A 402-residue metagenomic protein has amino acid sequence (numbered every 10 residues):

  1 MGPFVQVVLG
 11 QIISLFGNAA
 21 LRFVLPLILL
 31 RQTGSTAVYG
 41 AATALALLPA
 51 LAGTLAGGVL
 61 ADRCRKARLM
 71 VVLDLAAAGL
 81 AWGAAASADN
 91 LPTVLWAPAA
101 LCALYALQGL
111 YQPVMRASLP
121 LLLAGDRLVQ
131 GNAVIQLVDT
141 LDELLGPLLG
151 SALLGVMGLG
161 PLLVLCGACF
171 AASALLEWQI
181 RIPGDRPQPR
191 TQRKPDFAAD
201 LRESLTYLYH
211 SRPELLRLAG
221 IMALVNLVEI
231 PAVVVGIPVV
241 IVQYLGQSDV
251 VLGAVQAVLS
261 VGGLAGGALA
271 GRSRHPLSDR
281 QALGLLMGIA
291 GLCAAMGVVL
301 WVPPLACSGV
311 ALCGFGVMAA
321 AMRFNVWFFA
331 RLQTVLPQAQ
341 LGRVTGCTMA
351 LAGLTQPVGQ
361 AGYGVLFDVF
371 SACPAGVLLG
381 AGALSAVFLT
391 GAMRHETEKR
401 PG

Functional and structural regions predicted by a protein language model:
M1-F4, P183-G220: Juxtamembrane intracellular "pre-TM" segments in multi-pass secondary transporters
P3-Q11, M70, A97, E214-A219 (+2 more regions): Hydrophobic alpha-helix/TM-entry signal in multi-pass membrane transporters
Q6-R22, A46-V59, R65-A77, W96-G155 (+4 more regions): Substrate-agnostic recognition of the 12-TM MFS/MFS-like secondary transporter fold
L21-V24, T33-T43, A133, D249-Q256 (+1 more regions): Small-residue hotspots at the loop-to-helix junctions and early N-terminal turns of transmembrane alpha-helices
F23-V24, M157-V164, R202, T206-A265: A single, central transmembrane helix in multi-pass transporters
P26-Q32, A85-D89, L145-L165, Q243-Y244 (+1 more regions): Transmembrane alpha-helix termini and helix-breaking/packing motifs in multi-pass membrane transporters
A56, L69, G83, R202 (+2 more regions): C-terminal transmembrane bundle of multi-pass solute transporters/carriers
L121, L163, G167-Q192, A392-G402: Helix-loop junctions on the cytosolic side of multi-pass membrane transporters, especially the intracellular loop
